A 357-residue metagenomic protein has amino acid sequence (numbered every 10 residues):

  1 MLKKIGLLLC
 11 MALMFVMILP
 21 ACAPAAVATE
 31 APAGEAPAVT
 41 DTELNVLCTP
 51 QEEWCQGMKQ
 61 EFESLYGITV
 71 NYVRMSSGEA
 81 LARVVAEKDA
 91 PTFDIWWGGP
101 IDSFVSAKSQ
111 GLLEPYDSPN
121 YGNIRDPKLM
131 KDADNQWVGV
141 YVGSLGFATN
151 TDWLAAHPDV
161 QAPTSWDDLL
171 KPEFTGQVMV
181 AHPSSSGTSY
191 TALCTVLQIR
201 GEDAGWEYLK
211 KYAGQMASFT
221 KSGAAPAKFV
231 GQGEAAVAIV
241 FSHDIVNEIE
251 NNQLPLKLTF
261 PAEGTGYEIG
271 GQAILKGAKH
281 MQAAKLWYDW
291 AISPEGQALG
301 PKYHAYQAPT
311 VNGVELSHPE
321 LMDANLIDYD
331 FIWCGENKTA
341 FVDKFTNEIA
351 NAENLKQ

Functional and structural regions predicted by a protein language model:
M1-E43, N354-Q357: Short, low-complexity disordered leader/linker segments with a strong preference for bacterial N-terminal type II
P37-S106: Early extracytoplasmic/lumenal segment of secretory-pathway proteins
N45-Q56, T92-E234: Extracytoplasmic ligand-binding site segments that recognize negatively charged/polar headgroups
D102-S106, G231, A236-P255: A ligand-binding cleft/hinge motif common to bilobed small-molecule-binding domains
G143, Y208-A213, F219-T220, N252-K276 (+1 more regions): Periplasmic-binding protein-like
A148-W153, E268-H280, L299-G300: A bilobed periplasmic-binding-protein/Venus flytrap-type ligand-binding module shared by bacterial periplasmic
P172-A181, W290-V314: Periplasmic-binding protein-like
D330-Q357: Conserved C-terminal helix/tail region of periplasmic/extracytoplasmic solute-binding proteins
